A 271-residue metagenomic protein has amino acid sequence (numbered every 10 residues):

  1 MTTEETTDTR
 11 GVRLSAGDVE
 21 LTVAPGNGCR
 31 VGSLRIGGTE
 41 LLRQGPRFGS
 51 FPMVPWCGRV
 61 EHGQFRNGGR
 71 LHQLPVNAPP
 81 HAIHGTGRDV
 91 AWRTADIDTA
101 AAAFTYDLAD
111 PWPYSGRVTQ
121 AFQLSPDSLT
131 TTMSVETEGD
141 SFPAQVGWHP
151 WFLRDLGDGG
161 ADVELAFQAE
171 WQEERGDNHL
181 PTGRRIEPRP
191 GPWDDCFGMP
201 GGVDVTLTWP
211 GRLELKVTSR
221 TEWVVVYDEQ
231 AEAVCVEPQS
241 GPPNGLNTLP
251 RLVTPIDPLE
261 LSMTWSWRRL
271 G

Functional and structural regions predicted by a protein language model:
M1, D140-P143, P150-R220: Active-site/ligand-binding surface loops and adjacent short beta/alpha elements that line catalytic pockets across
M1-H72, V203-R220, D257-G271: Beta-strand-rich N-terminal accessory domains
M1-T3, P75-S125: Extended, loop-rich substrate-binding clefts of extracytoplasmic carbohydrate-active enzymes
E4-T7, W56-G58, G85-V90, P113-G116 (+2 more regions): Short solvent-exposed loop/turn micro-motifs enriched in small/polar/acidic residues
V12, A100-A102, L129-T131, V205 (+2 more regions): Hydrophobic residues embedded in beta-strands of well-ordered beta-sheets
L14, P25, Y106-P150, D155-G157: Acidic, contiguous internal or C-terminal segments within carbohydrate-active enzymes that form a structured patch used
R66-R70, A95-A101, Q123-S128, L156-A161 (+1 more regions): A short, structured loop/turn motif at beta-sheet edges
L213-G271: Active-site pocket scaffolds in enzymes
